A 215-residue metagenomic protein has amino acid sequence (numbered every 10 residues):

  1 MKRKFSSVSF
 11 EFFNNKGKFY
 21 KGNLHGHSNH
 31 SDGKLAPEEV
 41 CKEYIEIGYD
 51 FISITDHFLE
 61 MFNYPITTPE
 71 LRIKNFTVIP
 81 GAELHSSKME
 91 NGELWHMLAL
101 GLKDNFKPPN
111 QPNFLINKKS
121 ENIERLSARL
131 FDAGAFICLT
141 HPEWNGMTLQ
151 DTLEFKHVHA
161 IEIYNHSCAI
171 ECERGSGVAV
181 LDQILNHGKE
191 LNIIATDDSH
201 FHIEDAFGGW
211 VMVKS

Functional and structural regions predicted by a protein language model:
R3-F136, T140, E154-K156, E162-Q183 (+3 more regions): A metal-dependent hydrolase metal-coordination microenvironment
N145-D151: Histidine/acidic-residue-rich, glycine-tolerant segments that coordinate divalent metal ions
M147, K156-H157: Catalytic cores of phosphodiester-bond-cleaving enzymes
H202-S215: Catalytic cores of secreted or luminal carbohydrate-active enzymes
